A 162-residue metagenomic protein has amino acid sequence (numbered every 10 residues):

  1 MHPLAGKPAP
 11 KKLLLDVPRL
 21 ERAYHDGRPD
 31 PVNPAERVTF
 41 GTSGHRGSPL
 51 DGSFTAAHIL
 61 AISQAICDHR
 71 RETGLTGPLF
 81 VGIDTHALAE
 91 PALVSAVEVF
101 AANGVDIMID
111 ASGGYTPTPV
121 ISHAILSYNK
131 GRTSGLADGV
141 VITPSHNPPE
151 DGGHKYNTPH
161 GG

Functional and structural regions predicted by a protein language model:
M1-E98, T133: An N-terminal, well-structured beta->alpha segment
K11-L14, R19, A23-D26, N103-Y115 (+2 more regions): Phosphate-binding chemistry for phosphorylated carbohydrates and sugar-nucleotides
E72-E150: N-terminal small/polar loop signature for handling phosphorylated ligands or for N-terminal nucleophile
P149-G162: Metal-dependent DNA phosphodiester-chemistry modules and their immediately adjacent helices/loops in DNA-processing
